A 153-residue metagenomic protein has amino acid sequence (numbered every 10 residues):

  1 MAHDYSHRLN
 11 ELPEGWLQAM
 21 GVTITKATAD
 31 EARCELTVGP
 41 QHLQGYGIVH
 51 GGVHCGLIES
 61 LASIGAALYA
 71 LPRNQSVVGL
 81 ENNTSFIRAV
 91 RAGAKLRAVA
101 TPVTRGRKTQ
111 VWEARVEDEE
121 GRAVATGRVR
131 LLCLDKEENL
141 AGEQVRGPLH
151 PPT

Functional and structural regions predicted by a protein language model:
M1-T153: Terminal targeting signals and extreme-terminal segments of soluble enzymes
